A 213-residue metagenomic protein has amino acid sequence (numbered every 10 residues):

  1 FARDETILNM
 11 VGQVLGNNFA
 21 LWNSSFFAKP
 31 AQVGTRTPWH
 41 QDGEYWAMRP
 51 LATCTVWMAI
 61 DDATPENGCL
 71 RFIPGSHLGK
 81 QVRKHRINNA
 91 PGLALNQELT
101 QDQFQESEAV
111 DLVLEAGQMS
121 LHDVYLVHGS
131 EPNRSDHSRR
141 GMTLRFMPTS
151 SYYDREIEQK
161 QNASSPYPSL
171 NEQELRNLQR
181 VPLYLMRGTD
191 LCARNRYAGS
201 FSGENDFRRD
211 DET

Functional and structural regions predicted by a protein language model:
F1-S25, A47-R49, I60: Signature of the catalytic double-stranded beta-helix
D4-L8, Q32-E44: Short acidic (Asp/Glu) patches
N17-S24, T35-T37, A52-M58, G68 (+1 more regions): Generic beta-strand structural signal
A31, I73-K80, R139, R145-S150: Short edge-strand/loop segments of extracellular domains
H40, A47-P65, V113-A116, L121 (+1 more regions): Short, conserved beta-strand element in jelly-roll/cupin
D42-E44, T53, G129-N133: Glycine-rich phosphate/pyrophosphate-binding beta-alpha loops
A63-E131: Double-stranded beta-helix
M119, Y125-T213: Non-heme Fe(II)/2-oxoglutarate
